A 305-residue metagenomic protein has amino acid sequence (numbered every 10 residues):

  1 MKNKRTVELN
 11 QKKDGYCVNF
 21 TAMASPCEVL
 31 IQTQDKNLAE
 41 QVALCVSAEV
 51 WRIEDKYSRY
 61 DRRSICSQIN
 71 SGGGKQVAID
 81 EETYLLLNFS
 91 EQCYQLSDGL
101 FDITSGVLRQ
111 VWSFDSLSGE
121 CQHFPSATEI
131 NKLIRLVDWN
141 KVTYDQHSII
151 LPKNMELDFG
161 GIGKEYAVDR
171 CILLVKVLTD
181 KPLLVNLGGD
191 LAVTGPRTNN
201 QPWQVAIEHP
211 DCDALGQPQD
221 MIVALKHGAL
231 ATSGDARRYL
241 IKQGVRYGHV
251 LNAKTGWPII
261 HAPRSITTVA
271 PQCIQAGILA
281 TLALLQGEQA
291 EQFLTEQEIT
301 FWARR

Functional and structural regions predicted by a protein language model:
M1-R305: Mature catalytic core of soluble alpha/beta enzymes
